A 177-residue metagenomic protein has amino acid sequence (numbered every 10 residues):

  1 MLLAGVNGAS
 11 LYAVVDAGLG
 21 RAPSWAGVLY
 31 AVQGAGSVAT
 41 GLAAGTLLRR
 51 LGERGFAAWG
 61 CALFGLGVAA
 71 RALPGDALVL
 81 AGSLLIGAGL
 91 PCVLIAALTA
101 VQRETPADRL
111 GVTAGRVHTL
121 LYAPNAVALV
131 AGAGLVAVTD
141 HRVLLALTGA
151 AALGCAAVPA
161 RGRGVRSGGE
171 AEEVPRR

Functional and structural regions predicted by a protein language model:
L2-V14: Short helix-kink/termination motifs in transmembrane helices of multi-pass secondary transporters
L11-Y12, D16-R177: C-terminal transmembrane bundle of multi-pass solute transporters/carriers
